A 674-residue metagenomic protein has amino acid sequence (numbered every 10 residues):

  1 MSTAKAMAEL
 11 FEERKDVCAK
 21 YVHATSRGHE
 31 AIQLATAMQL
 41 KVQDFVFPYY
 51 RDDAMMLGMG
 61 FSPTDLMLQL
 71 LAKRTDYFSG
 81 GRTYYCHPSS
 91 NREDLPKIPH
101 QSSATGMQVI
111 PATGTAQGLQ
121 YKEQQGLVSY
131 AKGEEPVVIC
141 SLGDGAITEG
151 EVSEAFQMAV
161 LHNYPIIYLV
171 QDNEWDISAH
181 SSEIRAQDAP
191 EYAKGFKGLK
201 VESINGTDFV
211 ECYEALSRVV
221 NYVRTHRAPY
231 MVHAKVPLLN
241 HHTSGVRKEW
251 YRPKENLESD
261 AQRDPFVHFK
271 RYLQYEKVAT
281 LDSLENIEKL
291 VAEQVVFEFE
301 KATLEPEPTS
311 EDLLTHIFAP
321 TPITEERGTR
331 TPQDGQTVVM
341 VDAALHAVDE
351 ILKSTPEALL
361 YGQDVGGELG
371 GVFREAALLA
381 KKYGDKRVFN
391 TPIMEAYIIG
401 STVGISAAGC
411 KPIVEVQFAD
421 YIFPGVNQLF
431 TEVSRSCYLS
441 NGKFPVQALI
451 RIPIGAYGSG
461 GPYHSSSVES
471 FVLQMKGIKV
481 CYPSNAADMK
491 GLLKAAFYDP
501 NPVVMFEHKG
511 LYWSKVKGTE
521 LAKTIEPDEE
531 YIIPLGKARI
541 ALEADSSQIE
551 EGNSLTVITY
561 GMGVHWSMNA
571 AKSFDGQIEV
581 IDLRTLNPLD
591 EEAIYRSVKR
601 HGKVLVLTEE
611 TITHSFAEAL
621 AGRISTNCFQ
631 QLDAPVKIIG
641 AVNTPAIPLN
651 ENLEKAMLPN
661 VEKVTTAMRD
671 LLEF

Functional and structural regions predicted by a protein language model:
S2-I32, A234, L239-Y383, I393 (+2 more regions): Conserved acidic/glycine
E9, E13-Y164, H180-K197, P462-H464: Cofactor-binding active-site loop characterized by glycine-rich and histidine/acidic residues
E13-C18, R82-S102, G133-I139, E174 (+8 more regions): Glycine/charged-rich beta-loop-alpha catalytic/anionic-binding loops adjacent to active sites
Y21-H29, Y50-R51, P88-P111, I204-F209 (+8 more regions): Active-site nucleophile and cofactor-binding loops and adjacent substrate-binding regions of central metabolic enzymes
A35-V42, T113-Q124, Q157-Y164, K194-F196 (+7 more regions): Alpha-helix C-terminal capping segments
Y50-M55, L142-T148, V170-D176, T207-V210 (+10 more regions): Acidic, glycine-rich active-site loops and adjacent beta-strand->loop/helix elements that engage anionic groups
Q69-S79, V160-L169, R387-N390, V433-I452: A glycine-rich helix N-cap at a beta->alpha junction
I98-V296, L304, L473-G602, L607: Glycine-rich ThDP/TPP pyrophosphate-binding loop and its adjacent helix/strand module within ThDP-dependent enzymes
